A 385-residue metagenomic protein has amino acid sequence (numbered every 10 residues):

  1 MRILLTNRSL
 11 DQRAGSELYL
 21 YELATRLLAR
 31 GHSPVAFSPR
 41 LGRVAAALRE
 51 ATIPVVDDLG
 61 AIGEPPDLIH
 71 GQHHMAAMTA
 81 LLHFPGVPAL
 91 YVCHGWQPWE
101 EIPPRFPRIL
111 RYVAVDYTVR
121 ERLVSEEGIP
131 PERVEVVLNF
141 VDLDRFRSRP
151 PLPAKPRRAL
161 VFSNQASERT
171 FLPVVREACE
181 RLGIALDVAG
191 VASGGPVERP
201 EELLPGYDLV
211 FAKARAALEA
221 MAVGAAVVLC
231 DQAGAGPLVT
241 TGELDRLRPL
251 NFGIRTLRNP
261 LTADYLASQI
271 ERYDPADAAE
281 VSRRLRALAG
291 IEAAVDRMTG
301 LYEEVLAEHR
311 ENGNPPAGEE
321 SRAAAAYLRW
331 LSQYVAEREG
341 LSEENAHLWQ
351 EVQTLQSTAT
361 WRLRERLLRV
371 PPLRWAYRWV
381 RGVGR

Functional and structural regions predicted by a protein language model:
N7-Y19, S167-T170: A short, glycine/small-residue-rich beta-strand->loop->alpha-helix junction that serves as a flexible
G15, R149-L152, R255-A323: A charged, aromatic-enriched C-terminal amphipathic alpha-helix characteristic of glycosyltransferases across folds
G71-A76, C93: Short His-centered aromatic/hydrophobic patch
E101, L110-E132, R169-T170: A short, active-site helix/loop in glycosyltransferases that binds the activated sugar's phosphate group
E101-P104, V124-E126, E132, F140-K155 (+1 more regions): Acidic anion/phosphate-binding donor-loop and adjacent secondary structure in glycosyltransferase catalytic cores
T118-V119, V136-F146, V191-S193: Short beta-strand->alpha-helix junction loop in the catalytic core of nucleotide-activated group-transfer enzymes
R215-E280, R284: Catalytic binding pocket for nucleotide-activated donors in carbohydrate/polymer assembly enzymes
G318-R385: Boundary detector for helix-to-coil junctions that initiate low-complexity/charged tails
